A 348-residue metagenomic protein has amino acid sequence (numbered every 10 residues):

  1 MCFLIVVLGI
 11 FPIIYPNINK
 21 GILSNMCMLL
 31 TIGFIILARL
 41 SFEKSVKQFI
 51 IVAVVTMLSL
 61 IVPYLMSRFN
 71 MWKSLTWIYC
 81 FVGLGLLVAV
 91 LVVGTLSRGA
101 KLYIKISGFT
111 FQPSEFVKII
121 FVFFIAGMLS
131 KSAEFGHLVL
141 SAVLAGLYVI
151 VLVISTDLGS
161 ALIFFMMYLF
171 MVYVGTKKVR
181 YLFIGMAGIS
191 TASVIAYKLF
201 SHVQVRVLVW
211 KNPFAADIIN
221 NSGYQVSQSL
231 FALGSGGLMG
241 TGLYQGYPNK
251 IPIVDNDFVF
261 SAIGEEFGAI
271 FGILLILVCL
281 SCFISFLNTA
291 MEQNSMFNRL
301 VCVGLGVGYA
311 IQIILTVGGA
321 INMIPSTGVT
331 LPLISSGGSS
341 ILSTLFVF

Functional and structural regions predicted by a protein language model:
C2-N221, S261-I321, F346: Hydrophobic alpha-helical transmembrane segments of multi-pass inner membrane proteins, especially in bacterial systems
D157-L162, M239-L243, V254-N256, I273 (+2 more regions): Transmembrane helix boundary and interhelical junction motifs in multipass membrane proteins
L233, G237-I270: Long extracytoplasmic/lumenal interhelical loops at the membrane interface of multi-pass membrane proteins
L315-F348: A juxtamembrane structural motif centered on a specific transmembrane helix
